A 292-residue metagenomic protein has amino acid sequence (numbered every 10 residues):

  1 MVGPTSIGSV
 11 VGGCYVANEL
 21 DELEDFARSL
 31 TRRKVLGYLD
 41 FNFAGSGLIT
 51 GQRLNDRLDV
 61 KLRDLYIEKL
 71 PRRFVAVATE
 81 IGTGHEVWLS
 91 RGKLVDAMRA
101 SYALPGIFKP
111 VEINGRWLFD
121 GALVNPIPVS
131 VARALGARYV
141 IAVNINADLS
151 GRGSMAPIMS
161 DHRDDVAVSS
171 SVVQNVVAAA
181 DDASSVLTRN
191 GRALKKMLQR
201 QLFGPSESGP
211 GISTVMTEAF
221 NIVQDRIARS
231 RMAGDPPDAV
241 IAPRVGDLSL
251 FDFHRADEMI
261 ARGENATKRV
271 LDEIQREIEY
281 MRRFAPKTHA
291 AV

Functional and structural regions predicted by a protein language model:
M1-T5, G13-V292: Patatin-like phospholipase
